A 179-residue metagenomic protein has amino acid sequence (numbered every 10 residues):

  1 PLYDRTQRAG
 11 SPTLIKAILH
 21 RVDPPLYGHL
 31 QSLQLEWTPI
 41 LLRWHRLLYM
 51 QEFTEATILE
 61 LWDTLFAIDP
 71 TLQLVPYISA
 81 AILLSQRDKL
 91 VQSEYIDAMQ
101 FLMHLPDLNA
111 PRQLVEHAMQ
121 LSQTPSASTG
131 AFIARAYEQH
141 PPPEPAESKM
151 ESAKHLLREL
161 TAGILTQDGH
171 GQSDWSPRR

Functional and structural regions predicted by a protein language model:
P1-R179: Helix-rich, well-folded core regions that mediate interactions or catalysis
